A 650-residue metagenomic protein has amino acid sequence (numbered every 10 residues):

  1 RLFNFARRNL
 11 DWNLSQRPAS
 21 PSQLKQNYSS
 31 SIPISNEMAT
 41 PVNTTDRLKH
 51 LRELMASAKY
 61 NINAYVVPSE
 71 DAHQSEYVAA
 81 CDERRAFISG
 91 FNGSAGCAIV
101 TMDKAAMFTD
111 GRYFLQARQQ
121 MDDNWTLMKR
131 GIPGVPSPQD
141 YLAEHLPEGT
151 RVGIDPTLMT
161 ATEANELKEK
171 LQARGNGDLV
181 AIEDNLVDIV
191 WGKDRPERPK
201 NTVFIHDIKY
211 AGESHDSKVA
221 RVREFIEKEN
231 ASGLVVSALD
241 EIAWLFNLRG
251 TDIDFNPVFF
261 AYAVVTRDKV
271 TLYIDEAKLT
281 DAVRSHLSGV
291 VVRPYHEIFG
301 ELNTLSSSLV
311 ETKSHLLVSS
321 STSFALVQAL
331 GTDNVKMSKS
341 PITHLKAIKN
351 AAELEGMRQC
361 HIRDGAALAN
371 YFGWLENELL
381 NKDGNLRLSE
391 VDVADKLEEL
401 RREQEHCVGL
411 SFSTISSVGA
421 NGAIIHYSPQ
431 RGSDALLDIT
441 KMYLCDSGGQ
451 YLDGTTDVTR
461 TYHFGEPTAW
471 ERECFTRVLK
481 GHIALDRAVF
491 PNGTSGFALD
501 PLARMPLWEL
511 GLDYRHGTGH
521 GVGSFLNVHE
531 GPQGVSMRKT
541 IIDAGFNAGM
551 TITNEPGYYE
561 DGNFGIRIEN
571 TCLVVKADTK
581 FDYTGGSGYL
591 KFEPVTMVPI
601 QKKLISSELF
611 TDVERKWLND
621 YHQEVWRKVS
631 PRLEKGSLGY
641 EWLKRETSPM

Functional and structural regions predicted by a protein language model:
R1-F5: N-terminal chloroplast transit peptides
N9, N13, K25-M650: Active-site neighborhoods and metal-handling regions in enzymes and metal-associated proteins
P21-Q23: Compositionally biased, intrinsically disordered low-complexity segments enriched in Pro/Arg/Gln/His
